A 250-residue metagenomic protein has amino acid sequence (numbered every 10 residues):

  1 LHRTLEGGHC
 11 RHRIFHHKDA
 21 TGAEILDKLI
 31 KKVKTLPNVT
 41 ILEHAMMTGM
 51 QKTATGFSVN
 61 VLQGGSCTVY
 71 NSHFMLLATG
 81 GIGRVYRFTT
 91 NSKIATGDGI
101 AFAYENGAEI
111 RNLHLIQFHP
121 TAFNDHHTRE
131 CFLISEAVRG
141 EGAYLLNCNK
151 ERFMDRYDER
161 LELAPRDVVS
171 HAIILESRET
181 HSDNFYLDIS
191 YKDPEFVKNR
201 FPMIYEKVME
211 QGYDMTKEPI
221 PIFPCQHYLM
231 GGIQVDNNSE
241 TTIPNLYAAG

Functional and structural regions predicted by a protein language model:
L1-S66, N71-F74, A78, A122-H126 (+1 more regions): Conserved redox-cofactor binding core of oxidoreductases
R3, N106, L146-N147, V235-D236 (+1 more regions): Hydrophobic alpha-helical segments, especially N-terminal targeting/anchoring helices
F15-H17, L133-E136, I222-C225: Short Gly/Pro-enriched turn/cap motifs at secondary-structure boundaries
E43, T48-S58, L62, R200-G250: A glycine-rich dinucleotide-binding beta-alpha-beta segment and adjacent secondary-structure elements that constitute
Y70-G80, A103, K150, Y247-A248: Short hydrophobic core segments
L77-T90: Flavin (primarily FAD) binding-site architecture
N91-Y104, I110: Thiamine diphosphate
F102, A108-I220: An anion/pyrophosphate-binding glycine-rich loop and adjacent beta-alpha core in soluble alpha-beta enzymes
